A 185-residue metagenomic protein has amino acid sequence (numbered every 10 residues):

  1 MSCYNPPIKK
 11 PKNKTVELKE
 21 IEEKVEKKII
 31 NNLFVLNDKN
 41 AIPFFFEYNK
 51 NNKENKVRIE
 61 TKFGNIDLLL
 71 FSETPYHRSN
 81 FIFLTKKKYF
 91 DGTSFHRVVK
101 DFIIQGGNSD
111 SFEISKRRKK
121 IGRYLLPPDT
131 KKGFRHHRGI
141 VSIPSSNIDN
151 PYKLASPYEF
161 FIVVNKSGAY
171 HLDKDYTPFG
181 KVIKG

Functional and structural regions predicted by a protein language model:
C3-K184: Cyclophilin-like peptidyl-prolyl cis-trans isomerases
